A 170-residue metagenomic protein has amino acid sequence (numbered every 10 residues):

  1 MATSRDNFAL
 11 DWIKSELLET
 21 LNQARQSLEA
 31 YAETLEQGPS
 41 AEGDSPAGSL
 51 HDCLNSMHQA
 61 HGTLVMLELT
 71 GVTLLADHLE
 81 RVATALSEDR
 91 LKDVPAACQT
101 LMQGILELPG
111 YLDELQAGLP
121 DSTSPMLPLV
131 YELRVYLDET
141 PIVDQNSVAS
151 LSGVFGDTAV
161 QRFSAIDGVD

Functional and structural regions predicted by a protein language model:
M1-D11, L91-V169: Structural secondary-structure packing elements that flank or coincide with functional cores
A2-N55, L151-D170: Long, amphipathic alpha-helical coiled-coil segments characteristic of histidine-phosphotransfer scaffolds
D6, E42, P46-S49, E68-V72 (+2 more regions): Residue-level recognition of alpha-helical structural elements
L21-A32, H61, G71-T84, I105 (+1 more regions): Extended amphipathic alpha-helical scaffold segments
A24-E42, L64-L67, A83-D93, L115 (+1 more regions): Secondary-structure edge/capping motif, primarily at the C-terminal ends of alpha-helices and the immediately following
T34, T73-D77, G118-P125: Short, glycine/acidic-rich hinge or "gate" loops at secondary-structure transitions that mediate conformational
S49-C53, L67-V82, A96-G104: Short, well-ordered alpha-helical segments that carry or flank key catalytic/ligand-binding motifs at enzyme/regulatory
